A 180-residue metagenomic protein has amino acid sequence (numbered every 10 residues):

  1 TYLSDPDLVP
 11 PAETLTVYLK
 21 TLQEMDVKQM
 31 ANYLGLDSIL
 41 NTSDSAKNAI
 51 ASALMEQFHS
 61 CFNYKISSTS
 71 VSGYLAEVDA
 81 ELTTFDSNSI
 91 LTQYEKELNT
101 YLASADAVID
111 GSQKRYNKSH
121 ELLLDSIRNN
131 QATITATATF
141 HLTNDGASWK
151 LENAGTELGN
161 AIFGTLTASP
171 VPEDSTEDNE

Functional and structural regions predicted by a protein language model:
T1-S4, T100-R115, S126-T176: Short beta-strand edge/turn micro-motifs at domain boundaries
Y2-K65, S89: Core segments of small alpha/beta cavity-forming domains
A46-A51, N117-D125: Short Pro/Gly-enriched beta-strand edge/turn motifs at strand-loop
M55, H59, E95, N99-L102 (+4 more regions): Residue-level detector of alpha-helical secondary structure
I66-S70, L142: Short, exposed beta-strand/loop patches in secreted or surface proteins that constitute
V71-L75, G146: Residue-level signal for tight coil/turn positions that link beta-strands
Y74-T84: A short hydrophobic beta-strand element
T83-Y101, N130, I162: Short, cysteine-centered beta-strand-loop-beta hairpins and adjacent loop/turn segments enriched in charged/polar
